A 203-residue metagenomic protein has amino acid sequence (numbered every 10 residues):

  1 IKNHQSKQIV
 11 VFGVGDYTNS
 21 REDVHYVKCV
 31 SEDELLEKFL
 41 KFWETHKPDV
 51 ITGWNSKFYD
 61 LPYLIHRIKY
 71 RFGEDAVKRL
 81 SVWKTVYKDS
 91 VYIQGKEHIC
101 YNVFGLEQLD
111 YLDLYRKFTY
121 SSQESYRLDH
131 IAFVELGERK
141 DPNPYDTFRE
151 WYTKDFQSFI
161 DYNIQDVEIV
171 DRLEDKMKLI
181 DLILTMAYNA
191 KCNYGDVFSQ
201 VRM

Functional and structural regions predicted by a protein language model:
I1-V50: Conserved RNase H-like, two-metal-ion catalytic cores of nucleic-acid enzymes
K2-S6, T45, Y70-R79, I180: Secondary-structure transition/capping motifs at alpha-helix termini and the adjoining loop/turn into the next element
R21-Y26, L61, Y70, D75-V167: Active-site-proximal helix-loop-helix substrate-binding element of RNase H-like nuclease domains
K38, Y63, I131, I169-L173: Amphipathic alpha-helical segments that form well-ordered structural scaffolds and often line/cohere around active
P48-S56, M186: Short glycine-rich phosphate-binding loop at a beta-alpha junction
S56, L61-R67: A short acidic (Asp/Glu
I65-D75, A187, M203: Short secondary-structure boundary/capping segments
R149-M203: Common nucleic-acid-contacting/processivity interface regions adjacent to the catalytic cores of nucleic-acid enzymes
